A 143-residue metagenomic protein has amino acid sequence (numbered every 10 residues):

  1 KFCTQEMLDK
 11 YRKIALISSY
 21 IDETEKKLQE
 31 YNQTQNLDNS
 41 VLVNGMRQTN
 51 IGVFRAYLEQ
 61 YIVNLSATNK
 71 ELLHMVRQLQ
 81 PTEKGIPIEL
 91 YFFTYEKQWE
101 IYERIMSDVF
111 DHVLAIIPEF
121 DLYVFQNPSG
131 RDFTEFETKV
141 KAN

Functional and structural regions predicted by a protein language model:
K1-N143: Structured, soluble regulatory/oligomerization domains located on the cytosolic or IMS-facing side of membrane proteins
